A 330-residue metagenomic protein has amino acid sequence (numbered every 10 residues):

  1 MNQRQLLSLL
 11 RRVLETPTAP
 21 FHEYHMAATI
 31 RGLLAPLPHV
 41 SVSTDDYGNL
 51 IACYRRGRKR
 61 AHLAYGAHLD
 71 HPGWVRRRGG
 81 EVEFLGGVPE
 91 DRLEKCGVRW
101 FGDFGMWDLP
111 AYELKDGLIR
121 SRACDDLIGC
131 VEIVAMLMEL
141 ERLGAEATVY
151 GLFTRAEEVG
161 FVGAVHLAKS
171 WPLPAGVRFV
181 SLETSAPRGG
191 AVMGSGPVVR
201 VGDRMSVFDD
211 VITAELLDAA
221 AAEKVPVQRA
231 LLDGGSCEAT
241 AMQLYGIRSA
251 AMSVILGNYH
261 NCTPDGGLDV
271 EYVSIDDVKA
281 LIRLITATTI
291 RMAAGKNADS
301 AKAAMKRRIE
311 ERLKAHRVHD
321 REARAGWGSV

Functional and structural regions predicted by a protein language model:
M1-V330: N-terminal hydrophobic/helix-forming segments and targeting peptides
